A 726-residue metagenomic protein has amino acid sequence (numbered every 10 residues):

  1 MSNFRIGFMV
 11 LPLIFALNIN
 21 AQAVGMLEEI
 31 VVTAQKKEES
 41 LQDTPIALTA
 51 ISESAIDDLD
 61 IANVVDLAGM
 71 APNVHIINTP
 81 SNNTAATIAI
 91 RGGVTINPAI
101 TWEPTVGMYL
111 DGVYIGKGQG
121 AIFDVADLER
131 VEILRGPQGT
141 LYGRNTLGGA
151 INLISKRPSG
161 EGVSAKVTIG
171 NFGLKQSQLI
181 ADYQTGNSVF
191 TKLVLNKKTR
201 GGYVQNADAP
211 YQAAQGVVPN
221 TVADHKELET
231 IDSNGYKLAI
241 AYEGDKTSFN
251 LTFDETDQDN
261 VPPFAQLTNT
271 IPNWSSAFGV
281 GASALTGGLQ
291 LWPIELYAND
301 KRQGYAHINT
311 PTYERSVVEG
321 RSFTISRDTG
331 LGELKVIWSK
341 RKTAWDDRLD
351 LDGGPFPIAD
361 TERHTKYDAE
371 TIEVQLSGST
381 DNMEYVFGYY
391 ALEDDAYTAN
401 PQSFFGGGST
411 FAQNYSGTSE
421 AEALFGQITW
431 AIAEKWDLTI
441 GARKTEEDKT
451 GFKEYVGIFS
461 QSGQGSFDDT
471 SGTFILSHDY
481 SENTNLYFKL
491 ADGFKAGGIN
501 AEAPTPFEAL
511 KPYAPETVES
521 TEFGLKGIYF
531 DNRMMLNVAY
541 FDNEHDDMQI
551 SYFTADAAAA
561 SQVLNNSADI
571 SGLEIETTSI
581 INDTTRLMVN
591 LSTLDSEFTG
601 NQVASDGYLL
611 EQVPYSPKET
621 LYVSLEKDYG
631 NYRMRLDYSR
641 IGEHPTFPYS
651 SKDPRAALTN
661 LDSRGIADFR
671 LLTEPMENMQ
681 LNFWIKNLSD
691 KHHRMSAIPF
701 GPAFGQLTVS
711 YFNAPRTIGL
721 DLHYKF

Functional and structural regions predicted by a protein language model:
V64, T87-A89, N145-T168, K175-A181: N-terminal periplasmic accessory domains that precede and gate Gram-negative outer-membrane beta-barrel machines
P98-A99, V106, D111-P137, P512: Short acidic/polar hinge/loop motifs at secondary-structure boundaries that mediate gating or recognition
G170-R200, A209-N269, W274, E319 (+7 more regions): Transmembrane beta-barrel wall of Gram-negative outer-membrane proteins
H225, I231-Y385, E393, M535-N537: Outer-membrane beta-barrel domain signature, strongest for Gram-negative TonB-dependent receptors and also present
A241-D245, L376-S377, N382, V386-L392 (+8 more regions): Structural signature of Gram-negative outer-membrane beta-barrels, strongest in the C-terminal barrel of TonB-dependent
T324-D328, E333-L349, D479-A491, K495 (+5 more regions): Membrane-embedded beta-barrel scaffold of Gram-negative outer-membrane proteins
A433-L438, D542-E544, V563-S650, S689-D690 (+1 more regions): Gram-negative outer-membrane beta-barrel transporters
L587, S639-Y649, L672-F726: C-terminal beta-signal and adjacent terminal beta-strands/loops of Gram-negative outer-membrane beta-barrel proteins
